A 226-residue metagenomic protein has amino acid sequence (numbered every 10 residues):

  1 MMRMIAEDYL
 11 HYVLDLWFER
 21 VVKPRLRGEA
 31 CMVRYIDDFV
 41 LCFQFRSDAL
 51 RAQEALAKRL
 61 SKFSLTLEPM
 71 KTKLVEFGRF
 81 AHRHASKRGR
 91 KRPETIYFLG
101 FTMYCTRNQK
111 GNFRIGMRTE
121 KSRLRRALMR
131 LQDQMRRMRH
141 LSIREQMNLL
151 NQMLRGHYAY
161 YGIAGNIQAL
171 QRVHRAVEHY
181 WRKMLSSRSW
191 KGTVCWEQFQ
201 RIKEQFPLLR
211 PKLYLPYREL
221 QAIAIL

Functional and structural regions predicted by a protein language model:
M1-L226: Non-catalytic terminal/accessory segments
